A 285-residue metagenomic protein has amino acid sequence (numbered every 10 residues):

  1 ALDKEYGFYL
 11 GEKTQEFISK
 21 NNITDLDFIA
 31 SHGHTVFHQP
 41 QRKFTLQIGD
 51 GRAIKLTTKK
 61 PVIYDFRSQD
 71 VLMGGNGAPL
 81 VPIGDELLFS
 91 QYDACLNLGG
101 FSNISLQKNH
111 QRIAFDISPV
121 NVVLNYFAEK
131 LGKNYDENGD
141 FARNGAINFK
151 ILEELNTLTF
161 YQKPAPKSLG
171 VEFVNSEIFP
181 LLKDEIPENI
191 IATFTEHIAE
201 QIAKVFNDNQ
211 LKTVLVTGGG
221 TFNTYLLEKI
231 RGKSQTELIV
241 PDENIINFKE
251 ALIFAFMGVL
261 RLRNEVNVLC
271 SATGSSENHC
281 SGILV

Functional and structural regions predicted by a protein language model:
A1-G51: Short beta-strand-loop/turn "lid" adjacent to the catalytic site in phosphate-handling enzymes
Y9-F17, P187-Q210, R261: Phosphate/ATP-binding catalytic cores across multiple sugar-kinase/actin-like superfamilies, primarily ASKHA
L26-D27, D93, K212-V214: Conserved acidic residues
V36, L211-R231: Glycine-rich phosphate-binding loops at beta-strand->alpha-helix junctions
P40-T45, R52, L56, K60-Y135: Phosphate-binding/catalytic loop of phosphoryl-transfer enzymes
N97-F101, S118-V120, V216-T224, S275: A short acidic Gly-Thr/Ser loop motif
H110-A199, R263-N267, T273-V285: Conserved ATP-utilizing enzyme core subdomain
R231-I253: Conserved phosphate-binding/catalytic loops in two-lobed NTP-binding clefts
